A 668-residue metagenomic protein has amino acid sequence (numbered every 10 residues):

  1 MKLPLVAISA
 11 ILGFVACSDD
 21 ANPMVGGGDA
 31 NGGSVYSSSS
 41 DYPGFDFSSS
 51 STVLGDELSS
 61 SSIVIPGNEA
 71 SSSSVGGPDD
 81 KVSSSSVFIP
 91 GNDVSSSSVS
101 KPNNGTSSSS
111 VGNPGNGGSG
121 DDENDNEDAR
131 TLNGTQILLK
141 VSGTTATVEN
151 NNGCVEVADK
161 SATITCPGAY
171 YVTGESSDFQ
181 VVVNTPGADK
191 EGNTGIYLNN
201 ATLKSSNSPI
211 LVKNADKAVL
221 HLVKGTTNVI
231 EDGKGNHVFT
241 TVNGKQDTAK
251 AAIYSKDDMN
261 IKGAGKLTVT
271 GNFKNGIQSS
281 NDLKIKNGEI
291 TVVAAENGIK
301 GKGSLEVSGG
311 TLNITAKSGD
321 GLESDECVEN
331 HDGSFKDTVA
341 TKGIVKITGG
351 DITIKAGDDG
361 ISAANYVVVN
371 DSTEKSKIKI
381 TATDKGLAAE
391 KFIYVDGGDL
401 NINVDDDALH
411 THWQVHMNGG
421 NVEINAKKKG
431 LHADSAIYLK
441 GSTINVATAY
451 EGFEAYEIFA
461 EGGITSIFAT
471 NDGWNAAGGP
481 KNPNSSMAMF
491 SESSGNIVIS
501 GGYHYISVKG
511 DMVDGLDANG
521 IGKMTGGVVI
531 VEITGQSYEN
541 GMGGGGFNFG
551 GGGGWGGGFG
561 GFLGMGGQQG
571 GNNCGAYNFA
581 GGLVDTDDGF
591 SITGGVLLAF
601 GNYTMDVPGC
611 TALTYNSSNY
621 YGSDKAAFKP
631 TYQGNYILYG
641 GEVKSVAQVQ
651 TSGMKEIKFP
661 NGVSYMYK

Functional and structural regions predicted by a protein language model:
K2-S119: Bacterial Sec-dependent N-terminal signal peptides
S18-D20, G26-G33, P78, S95-T106 (+1 more regions): A composition-driven surface/loop motif
